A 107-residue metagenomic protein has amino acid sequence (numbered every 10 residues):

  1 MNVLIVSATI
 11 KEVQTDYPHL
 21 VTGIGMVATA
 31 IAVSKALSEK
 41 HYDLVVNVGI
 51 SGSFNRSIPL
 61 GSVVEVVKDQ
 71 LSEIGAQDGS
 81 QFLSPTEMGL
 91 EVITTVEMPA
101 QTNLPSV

Functional and structural regions predicted by a protein language model:
N2, S7-V107: Glycine-rich phosphate- or other oxyanion-binding loops that anchor nucleotides, phosphorylated ligands
